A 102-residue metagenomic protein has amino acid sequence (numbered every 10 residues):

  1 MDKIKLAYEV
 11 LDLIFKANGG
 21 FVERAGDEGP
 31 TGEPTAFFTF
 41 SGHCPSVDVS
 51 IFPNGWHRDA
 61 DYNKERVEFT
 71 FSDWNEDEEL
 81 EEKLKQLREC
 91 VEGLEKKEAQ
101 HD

Functional and structural regions predicted by a protein language model:
M1-D48, G55-D102: Negatively charged, low-complexity tracts enriched in Asp/Glu with abundant Ser/Thr
